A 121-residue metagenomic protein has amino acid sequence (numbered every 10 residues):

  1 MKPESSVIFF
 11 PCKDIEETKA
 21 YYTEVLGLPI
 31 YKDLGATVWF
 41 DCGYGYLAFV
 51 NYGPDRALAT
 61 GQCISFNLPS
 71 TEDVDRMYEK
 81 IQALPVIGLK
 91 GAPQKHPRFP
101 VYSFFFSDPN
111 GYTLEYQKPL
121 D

Functional and structural regions predicted by a protein language model:
M1-E16, I64-F66, L120-D121: N-terminal beta-strand motif that seeds the catalytic metal site of vicinal oxygen chelate
E16-P29: Amphipathic alpha-helical segments
E17-T18, T71-M77: Short, conserved charged micro-motifs
T23-V25, M77-Q82: Short amphipathic alpha-helices in soluble, non-transmembrane regions that often serve as interface/regulatory elements
G27-L34, I87-A92: Short secondary-structure junctions
P29-Q62, T113-K118: Conserved short beta-strand elements that form part of the metal-binding/catalytic scaffold of enzyme active sites
V38, Q62-I64, P100-F104: Short beta-strand micro-motifs in enzyme catalytic cores
E79, L84-D121: Vicinal oxygen chelate
